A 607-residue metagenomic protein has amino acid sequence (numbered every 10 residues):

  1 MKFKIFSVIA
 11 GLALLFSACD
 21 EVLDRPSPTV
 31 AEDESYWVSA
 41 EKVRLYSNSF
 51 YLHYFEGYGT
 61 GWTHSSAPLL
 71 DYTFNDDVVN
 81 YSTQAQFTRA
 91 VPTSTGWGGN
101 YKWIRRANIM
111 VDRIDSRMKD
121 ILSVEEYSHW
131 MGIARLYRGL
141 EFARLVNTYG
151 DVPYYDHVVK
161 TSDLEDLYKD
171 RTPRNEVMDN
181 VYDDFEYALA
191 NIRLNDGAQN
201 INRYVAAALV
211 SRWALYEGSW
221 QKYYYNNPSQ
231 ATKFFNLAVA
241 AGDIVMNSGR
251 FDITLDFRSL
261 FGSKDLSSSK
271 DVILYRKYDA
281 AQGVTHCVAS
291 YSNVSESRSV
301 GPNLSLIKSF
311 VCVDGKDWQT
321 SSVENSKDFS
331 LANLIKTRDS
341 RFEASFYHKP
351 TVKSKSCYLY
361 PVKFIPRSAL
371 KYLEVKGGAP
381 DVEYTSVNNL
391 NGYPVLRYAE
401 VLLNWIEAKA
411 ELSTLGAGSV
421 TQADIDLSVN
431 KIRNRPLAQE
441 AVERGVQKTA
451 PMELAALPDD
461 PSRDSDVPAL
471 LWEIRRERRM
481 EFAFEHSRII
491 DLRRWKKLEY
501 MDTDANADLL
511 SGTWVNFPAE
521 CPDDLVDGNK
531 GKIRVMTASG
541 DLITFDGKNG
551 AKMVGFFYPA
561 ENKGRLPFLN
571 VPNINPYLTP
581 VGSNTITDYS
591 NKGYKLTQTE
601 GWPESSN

Functional and structural regions predicted by a protein language model:
I5-L14: Sec-dependent N-terminal signal peptides
F16-A18: C-terminal motif of bacterial Sec signal peptides marking the signal peptidase cleavage site
D20-N80, V152, M178, E186-Y187 (+3 more regions): An aromatic- and glycine-enriched ligand-binding surface/loop that stacks and positions planar moieties
E41-E56, D77-Y149, E165-A198, S330-K336 (+4 more regions): Conserved, well-structured interaction surfaces
N100-W103, N180, G262-C312, R433 (+1 more regions): Long, intrinsically disordered, low-complexity segments
V146-N147, P153, D196, Y216-Y225 (+1 more regions): Short coil/turn linking the two alpha-helices of tandem helical-hairpin repeats
D328-Y398, G601-N607: Flexible, polar/acidic helix-loop-strand segments at domain edges
